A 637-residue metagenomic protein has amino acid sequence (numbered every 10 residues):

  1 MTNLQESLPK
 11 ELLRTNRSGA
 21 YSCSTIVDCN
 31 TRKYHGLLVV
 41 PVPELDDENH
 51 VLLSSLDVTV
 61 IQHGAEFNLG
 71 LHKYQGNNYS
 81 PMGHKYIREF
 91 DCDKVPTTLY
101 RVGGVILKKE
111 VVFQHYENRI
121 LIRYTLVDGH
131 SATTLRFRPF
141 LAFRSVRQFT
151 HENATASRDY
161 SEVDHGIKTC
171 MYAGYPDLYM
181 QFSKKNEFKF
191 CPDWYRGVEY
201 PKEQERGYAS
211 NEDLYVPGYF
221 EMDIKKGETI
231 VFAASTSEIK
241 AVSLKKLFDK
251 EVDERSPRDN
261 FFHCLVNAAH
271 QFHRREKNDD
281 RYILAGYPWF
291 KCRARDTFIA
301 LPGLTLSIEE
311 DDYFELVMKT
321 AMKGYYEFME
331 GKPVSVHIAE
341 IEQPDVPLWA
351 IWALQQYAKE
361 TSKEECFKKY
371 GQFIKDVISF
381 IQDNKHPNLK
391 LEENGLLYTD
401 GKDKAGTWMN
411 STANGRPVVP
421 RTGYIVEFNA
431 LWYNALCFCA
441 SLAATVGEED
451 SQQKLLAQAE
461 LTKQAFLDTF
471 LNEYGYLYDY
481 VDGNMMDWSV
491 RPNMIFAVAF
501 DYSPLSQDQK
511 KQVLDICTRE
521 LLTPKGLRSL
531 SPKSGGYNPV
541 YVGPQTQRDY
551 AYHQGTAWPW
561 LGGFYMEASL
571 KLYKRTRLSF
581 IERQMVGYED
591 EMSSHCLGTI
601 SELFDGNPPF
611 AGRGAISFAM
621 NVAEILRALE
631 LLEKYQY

Functional and structural regions predicted by a protein language model:
M1-P257, F261, P288, E310 (+3 more regions): Terminal accessory carbohydrate-recognition/targeting modules of carbohydrate-active enzymes
N68-V95, V102-I106, D383, D515-K525 (+4 more regions): Non-catalytic C-terminal accessory modules of carbohydrate-active enzymes
R119, C191-D223, E228, F328-W349 (+10 more regions): The feature captures the catalytic groove of carbohydrate-active enzymes
F137-F140, L354-Q356, F373: Transmembrane beta-barrel strand/turn architecture of Gram-negative outer membrane proteins
K250-Y287, L316, L530-Y537: Conserved oxyanion/phosphate-binding beta-strand-loop segments in alpha/beta enzyme cores
L265-N278, I308-E330, Q372-L391, K404-G406 (+3 more regions): Long, well-ordered core segments of solenoidal/helical folds
D279-T297, S335-V336: Internal amphipathic alpha-helical repeat/solenoid segments
F290-A321, N493-L505, L514, M566-R575 (+2 more regions): Alpha-helical support elements that line or immediately flank enzyme active sites and cofactor-binding pockets
